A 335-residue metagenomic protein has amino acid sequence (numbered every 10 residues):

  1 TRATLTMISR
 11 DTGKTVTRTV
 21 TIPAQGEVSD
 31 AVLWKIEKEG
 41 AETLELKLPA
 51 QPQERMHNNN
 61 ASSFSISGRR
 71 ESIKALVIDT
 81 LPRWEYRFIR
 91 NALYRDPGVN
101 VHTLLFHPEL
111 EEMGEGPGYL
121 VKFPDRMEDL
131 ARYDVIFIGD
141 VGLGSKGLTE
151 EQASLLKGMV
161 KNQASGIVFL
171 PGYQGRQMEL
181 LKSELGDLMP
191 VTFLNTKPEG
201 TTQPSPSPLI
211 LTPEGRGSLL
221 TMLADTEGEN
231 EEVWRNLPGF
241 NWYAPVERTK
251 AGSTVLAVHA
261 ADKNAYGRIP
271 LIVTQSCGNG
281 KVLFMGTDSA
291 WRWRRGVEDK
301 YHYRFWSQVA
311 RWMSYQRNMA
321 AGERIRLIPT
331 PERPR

Functional and structural regions predicted by a protein language model:
T1-R335: N-linked glycosylation sequons
